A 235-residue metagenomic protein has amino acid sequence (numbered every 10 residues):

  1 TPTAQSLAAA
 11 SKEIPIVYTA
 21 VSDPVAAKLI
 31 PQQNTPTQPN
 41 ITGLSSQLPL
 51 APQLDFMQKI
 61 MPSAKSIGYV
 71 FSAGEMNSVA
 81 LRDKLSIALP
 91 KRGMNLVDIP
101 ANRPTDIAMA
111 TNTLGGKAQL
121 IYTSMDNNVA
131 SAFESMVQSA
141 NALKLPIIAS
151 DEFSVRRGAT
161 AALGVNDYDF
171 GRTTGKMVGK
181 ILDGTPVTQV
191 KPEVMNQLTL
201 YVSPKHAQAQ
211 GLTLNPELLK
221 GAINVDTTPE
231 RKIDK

Functional and structural regions predicted by a protein language model:
T1-K235: Short hydrophobic alpha-helices and adjacent helix-cap/hinge residues
